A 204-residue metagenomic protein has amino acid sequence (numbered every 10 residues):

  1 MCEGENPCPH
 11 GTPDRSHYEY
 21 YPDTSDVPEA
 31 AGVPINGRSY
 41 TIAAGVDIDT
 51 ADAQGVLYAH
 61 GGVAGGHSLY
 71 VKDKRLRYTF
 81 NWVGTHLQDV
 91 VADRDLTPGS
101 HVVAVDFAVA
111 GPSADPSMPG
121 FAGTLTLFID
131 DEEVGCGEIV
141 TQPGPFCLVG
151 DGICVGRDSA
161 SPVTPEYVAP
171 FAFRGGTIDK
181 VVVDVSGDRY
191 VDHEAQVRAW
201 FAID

Functional and structural regions predicted by a protein language model:
M1-D204: Extracellular glycan-associated modules
